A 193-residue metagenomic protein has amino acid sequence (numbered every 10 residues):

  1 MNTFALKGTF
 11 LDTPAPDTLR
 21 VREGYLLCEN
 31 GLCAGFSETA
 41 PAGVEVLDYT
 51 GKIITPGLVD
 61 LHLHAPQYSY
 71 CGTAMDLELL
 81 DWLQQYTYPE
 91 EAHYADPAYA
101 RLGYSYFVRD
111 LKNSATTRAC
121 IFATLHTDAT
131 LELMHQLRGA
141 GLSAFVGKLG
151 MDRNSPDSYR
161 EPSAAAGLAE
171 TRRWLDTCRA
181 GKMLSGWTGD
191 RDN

Functional and structural regions predicted by a protein language model:
M1-A42, K52: N-terminal metal-binding scaffold of metallo-dependent hydrolase/deaminase domains
N2-K7, A40-W82, K112-N113: Replace "His-x-His-based motif
K7-G8, T127-D128, R153-N154: Short secondary-structure capping/turn micro-motifs that flank functional sites
T9, L19-V21, Y49, E90-Y94 (+3 more regions): Domain-wide signal for the mature, well-folded portions of proteins, strongly enriched in nucleus-encoded organellar
T9, L26, G31, G51 (+5 more regions): Divalent metal-coordination and catalytic microenvironments
C71-A100, R153-A165: Active-site gating loops and adjacent loop-to-helix segments of metal-dependent hydrolytic enzymes
L80-A129: Divalent metal-binding segments
E132-N193: Metal-coordinating catalytic core of metallo-dependent amide/deamination hydrolases
